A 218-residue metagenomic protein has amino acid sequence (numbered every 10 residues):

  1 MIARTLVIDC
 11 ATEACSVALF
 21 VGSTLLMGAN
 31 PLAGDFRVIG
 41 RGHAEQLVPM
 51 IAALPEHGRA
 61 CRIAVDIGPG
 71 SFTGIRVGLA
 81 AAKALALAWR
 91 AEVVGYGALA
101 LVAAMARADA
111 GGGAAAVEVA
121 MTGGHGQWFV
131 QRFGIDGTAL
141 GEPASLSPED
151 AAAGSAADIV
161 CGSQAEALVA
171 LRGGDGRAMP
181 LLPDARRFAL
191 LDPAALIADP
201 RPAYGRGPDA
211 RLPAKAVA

Functional and structural regions predicted by a protein language model:
M1-G28, F36-P49, V94-A218: Oxyanion-binding and handling regions
A33-I39, I67-S71: A short glycine/serine-rich beta->alpha loop
R41-V48, H57, I75-L79: Generic alpha-helical scaffold signal
M50-R62, G154-S155: Phosphate/pyrophosphate-binding loops at sites that engage ATP/ADP/AMP, CoA/4′-phosphopantetheine, polyphosphate
A52-A53, K83, L87, A108-D109: Short, well-ordered alpha-helices that flank and scaffold nucleotide-derived cofactor binding pockets
A64-V93, A98: DPxDG-like acidic metal-binding loop motif
